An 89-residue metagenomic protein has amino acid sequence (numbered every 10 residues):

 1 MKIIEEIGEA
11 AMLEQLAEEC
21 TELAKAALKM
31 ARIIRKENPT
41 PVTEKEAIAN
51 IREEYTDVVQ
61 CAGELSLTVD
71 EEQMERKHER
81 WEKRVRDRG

Functional and structural regions predicted by a protein language model:
M1-G89: Flexible "arm" and connector segments at domain edges
